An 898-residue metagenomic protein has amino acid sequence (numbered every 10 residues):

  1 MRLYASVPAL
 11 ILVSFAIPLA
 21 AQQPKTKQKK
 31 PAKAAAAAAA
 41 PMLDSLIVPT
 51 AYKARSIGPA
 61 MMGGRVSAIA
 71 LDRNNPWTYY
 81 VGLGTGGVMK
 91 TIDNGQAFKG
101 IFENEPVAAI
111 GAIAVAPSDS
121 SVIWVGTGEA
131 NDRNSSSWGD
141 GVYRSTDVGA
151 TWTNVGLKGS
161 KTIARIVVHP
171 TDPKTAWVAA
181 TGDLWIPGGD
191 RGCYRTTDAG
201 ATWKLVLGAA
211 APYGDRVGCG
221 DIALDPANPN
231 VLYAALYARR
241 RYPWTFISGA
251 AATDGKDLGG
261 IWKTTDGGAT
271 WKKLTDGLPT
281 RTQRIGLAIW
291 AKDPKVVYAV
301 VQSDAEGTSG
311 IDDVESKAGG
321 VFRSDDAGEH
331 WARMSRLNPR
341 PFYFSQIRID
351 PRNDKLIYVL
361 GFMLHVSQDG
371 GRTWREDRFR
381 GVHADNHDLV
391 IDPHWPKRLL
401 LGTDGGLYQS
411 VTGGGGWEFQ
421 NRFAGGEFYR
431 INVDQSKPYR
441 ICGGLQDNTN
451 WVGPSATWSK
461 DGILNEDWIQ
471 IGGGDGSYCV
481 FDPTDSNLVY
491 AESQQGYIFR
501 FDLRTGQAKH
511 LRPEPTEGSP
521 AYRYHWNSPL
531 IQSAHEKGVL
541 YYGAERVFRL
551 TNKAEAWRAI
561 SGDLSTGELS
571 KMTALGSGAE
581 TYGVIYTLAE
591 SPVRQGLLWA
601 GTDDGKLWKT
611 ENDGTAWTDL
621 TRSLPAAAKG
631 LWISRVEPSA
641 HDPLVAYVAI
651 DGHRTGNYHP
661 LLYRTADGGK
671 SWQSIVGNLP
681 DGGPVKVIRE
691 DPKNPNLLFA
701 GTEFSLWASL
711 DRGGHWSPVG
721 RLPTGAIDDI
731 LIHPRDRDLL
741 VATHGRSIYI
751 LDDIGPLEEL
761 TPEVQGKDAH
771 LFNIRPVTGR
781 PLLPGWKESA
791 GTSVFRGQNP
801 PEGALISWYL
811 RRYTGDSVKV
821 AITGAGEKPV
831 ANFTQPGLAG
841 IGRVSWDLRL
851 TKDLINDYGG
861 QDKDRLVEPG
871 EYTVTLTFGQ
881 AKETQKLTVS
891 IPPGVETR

Functional and structural regions predicted by a protein language model:
M1-P8, L337, N678: Bacterial N-terminal signal peptides that target proteins for export
V7-P18: Bacterial N-terminal signal peptides
A20-F795, P801-A804, Y813: Beta-propeller blade termini and top-face loops
N75, R796, Y809-T814, I822-G824 (+1 more regions): Extracellular acidic, Ser/Thr/Pro-rich low-complexity tracts
F499-F501, I806-S807, T814-N832, E871-T875: Beta-strand-rich binding/interaction modules
P829-R865: Glycine-centered tight-turn motifs at strand-turn-strand junctions
K852-I855, T877-Q885: Short acidic/polar inter-strand loop motif in beta-rich domains
K886-G894: Short beta-strand edge segments in extracellular beta-sheet folds
